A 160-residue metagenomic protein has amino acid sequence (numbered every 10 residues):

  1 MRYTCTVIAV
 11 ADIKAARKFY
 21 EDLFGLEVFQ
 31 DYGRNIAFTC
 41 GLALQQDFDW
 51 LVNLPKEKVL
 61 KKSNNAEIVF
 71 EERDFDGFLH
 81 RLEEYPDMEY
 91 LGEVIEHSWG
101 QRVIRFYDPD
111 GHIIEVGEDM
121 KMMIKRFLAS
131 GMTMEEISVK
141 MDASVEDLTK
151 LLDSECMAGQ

Functional and structural regions predicted by a protein language model:
M1-A15, A66-I68, D119-Q160: N-terminal beta-strand motif that seeds the catalytic metal site of vicinal oxygen chelate
M1-R2, V59-N65, S98: Short glycine-enriched loop/turn motifs at secondary-structure junctions
Y3, V7, D22, Y32-R34 (+2 more regions): Secretory N-termini
A11-I13, N65-I113, S130, K140-E146 (+1 more regions): Vicinal oxygen chelate
D12-L26, E84: Amphipathic alpha-helical segments
G25-Q30, E89-E93: Short secondary-structure junctions
E27-K62, I113-E118, A158-G159: Conserved short beta-strand elements that form part of the metal-binding/catalytic scaffold of enzyme active sites
